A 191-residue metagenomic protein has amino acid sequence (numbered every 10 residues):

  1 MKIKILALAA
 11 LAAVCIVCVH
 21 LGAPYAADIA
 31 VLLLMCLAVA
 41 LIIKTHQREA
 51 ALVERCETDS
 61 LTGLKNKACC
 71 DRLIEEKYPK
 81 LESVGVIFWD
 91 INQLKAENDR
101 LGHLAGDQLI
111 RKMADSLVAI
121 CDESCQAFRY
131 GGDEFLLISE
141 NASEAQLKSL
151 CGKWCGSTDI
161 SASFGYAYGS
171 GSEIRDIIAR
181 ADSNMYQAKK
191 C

Functional and structural regions predicted by a protein language model:
M1-A26: Hydrophobic transmembrane alpha-helices
G22-S60, A68-Y78: Signal-transducing coiled-coil linker helices
A51, E75-W89, R100, D115-Q126 (+1 more regions): Nucleotide second-messenger and two-component phosphorelay signaling modules
L52-R72, W89-H103, R111: Conserved nucleotide-binding and Mg2+-coordinating catalytic segments in signaling enzymes
D99, E140, K190: Short, conserved catalytic or interaction motifs in soluble domains
K112-E173, R180: GGDEF/GGEEF active-site signature
Y168, I174, S183-C191: Flexible, glycine/charge-rich interdomain/linker segments that couple and regulate nucleotide signaling catalytic cores
